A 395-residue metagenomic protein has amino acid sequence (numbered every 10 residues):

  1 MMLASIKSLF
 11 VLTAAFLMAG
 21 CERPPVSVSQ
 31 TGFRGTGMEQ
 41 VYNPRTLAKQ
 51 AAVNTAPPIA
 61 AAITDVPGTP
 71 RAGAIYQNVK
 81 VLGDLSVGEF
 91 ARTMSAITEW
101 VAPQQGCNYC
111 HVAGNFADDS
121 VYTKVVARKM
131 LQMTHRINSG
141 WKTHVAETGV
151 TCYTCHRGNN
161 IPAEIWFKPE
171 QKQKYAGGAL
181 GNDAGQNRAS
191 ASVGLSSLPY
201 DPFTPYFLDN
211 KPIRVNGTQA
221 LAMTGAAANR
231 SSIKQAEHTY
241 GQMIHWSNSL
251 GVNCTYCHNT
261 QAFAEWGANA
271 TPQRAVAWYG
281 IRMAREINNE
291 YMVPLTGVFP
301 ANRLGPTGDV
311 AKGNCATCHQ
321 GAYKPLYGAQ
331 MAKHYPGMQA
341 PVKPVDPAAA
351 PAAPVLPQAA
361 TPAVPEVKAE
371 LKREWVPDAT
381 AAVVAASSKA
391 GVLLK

Functional and structural regions predicted by a protein language model:
M2-Y109, G114-K395: N-terminal export/targeting leaders of redox proteins
